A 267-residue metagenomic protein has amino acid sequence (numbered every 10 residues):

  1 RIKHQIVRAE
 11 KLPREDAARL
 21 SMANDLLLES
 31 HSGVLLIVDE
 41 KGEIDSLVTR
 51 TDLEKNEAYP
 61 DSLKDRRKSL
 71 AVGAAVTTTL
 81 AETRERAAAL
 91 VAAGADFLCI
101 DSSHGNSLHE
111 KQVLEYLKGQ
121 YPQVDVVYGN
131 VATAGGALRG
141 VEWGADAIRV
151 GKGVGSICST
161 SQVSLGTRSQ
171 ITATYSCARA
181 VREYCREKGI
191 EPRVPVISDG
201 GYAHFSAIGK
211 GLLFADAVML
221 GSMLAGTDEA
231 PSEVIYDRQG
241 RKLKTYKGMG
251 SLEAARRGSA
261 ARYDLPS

Functional and structural regions predicted by a protein language model:
R1, I6-A9, R14, L27 (+5 more regions): Cytosolic beta-strand hydrophobic patch enriched in CBS
I6-H31, V38-D39, E54-E57, E82-A89: The conserved cystathionine-beta-synthase
P13-E15, D25, A75, W143 (+2 more regions): Alpha/beta catalytic cores of nucleotide-metabolism and tRNA/nucleoside-modifying enzymes
L28-H31, K41, D65-L70, A93 (+1 more regions): Short flexible coil/turn linkers enriched for glycine and charged/polar residues that connect secondary-structure
E43-L63, L80-E85, S102-D125, V131-E142 (+2 more regions): Active-site-adjacent beta->alpha loops and helix N-cap segments on the catalytic face of soluble alpha/beta enzymes
D65-A75, Y116-A132, A147, V181-D199: Short beta-strand/loop segments at the ligand-binding rim of alpha/beta enzyme cores
A71-V91, A95-F97: Active-site beta->alpha loop and helix N-cap motifs at the rims of alpha/beta catalytic domains
T83-A93, V126, A132-V150, S198 (+1 more regions): Catalytic cores of alpha/beta
